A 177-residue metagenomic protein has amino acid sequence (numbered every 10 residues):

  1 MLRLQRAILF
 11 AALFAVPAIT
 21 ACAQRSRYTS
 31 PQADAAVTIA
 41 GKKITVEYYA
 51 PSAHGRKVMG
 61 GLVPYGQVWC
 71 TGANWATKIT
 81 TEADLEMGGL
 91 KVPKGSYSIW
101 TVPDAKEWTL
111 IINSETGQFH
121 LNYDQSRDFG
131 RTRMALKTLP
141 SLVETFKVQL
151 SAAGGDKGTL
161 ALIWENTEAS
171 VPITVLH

Functional and structural regions predicted by a protein language model:
L2-L4, C22-P93, S98-H177: Targeting-peptide/extracellular-domain and disordered-appendage signature
L9-A18: Bacterial N-terminal signal peptides
